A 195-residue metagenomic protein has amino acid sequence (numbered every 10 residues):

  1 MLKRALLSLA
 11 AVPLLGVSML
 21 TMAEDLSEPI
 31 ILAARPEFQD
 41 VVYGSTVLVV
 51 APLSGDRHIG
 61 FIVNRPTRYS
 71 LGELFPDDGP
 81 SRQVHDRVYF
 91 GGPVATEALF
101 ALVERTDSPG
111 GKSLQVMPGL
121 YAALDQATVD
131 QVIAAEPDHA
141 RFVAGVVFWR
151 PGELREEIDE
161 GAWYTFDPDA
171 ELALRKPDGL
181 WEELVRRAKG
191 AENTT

Functional and structural regions predicted by a protein language model:
M1-A10: Bacterial N-terminal signal peptides that target proteins for export
M22-T195: A short aromatic-anchored loop/beta-hairpin motif
